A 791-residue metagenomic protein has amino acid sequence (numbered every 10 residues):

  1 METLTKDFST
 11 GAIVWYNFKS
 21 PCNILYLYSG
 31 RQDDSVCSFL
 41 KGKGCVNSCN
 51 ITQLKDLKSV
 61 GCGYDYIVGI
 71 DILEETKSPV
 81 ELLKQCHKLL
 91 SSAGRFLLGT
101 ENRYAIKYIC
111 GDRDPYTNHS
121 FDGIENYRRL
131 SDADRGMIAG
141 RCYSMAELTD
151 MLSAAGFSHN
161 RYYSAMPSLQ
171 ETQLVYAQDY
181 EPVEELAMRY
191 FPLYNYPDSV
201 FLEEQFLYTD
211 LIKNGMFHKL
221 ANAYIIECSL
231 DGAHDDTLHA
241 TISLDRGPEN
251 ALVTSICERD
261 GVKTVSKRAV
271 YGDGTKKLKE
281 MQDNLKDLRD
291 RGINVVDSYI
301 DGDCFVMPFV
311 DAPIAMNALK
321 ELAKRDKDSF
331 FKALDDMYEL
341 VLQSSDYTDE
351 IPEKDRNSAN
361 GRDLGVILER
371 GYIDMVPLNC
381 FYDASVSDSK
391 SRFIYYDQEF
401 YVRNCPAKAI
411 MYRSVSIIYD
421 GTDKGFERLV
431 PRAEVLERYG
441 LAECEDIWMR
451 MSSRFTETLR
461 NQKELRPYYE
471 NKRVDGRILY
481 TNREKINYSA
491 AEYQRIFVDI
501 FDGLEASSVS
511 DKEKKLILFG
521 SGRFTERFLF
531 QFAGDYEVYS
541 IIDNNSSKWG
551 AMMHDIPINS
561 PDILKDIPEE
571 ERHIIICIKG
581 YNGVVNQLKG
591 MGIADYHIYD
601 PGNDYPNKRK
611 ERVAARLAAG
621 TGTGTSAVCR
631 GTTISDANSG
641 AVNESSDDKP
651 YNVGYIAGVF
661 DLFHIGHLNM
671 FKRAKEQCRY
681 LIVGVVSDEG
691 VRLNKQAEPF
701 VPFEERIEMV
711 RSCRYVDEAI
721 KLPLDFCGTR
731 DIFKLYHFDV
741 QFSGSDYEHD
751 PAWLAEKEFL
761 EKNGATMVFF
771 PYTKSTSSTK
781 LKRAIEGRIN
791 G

Functional and structural regions predicted by a protein language model:
V80-R95: A short glycine-rich, Lys/Arg-flanked "PGG" loop and its adjoining helix->strand segment in the class I
L98-D122: Conserved class I S-adenosyl-L-methionine
S131-E147, E698-V701: Acceptor-substrate binding/catalytic loop of class I
T241-N284: ATP-binding glycine-rich loop module of kinase domains
V296-S344, T348, P352: Conserved structural core of kinase catalytic domains
N357-F426: Catalytic activation segment of kinase domains across protein kinase-like and atypical kinase folds
D475-G620: Hydrophobic, well-ordered beta-alpha structural blocks that scaffold small-molecule cofactor pockets
N544-N545, W549, I556, P561-D562 (+5 more regions): Nucleotidyltransferase catalytic core that binds NTPs
